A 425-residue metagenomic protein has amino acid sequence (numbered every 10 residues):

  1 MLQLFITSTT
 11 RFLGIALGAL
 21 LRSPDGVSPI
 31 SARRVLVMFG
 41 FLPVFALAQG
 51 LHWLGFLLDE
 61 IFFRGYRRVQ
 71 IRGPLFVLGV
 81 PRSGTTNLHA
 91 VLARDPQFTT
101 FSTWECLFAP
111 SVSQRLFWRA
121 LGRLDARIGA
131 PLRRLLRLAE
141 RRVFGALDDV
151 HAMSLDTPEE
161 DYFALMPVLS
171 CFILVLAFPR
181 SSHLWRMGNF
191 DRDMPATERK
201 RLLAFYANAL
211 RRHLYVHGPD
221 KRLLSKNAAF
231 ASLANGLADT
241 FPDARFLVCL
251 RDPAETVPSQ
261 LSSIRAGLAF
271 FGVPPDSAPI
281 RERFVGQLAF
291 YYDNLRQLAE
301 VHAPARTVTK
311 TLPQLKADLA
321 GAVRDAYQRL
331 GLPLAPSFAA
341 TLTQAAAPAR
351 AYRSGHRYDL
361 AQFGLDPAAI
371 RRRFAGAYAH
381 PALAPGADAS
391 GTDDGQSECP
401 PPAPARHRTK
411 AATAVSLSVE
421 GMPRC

Functional and structural regions predicted by a protein language model:
M1-W53, G65-Y66, R186-L203, L210 (+3 more regions): PAPS-dependent sulfotransferases, especially Golgi type II membrane carbohydrate sulfotransferases
G55-V80, C106-P110, R115-W118: N-terminal signal-anchor transmembrane helix
V77-A93: Glycine-rich phosphate-binding P-loop
L78-V80, L224-A228, L250, L312: Short His-Asn-centered micro-motif
D95-W104: Post-Walker A helix-loop "phosphate-sensing" segment adjacent to the P-loop in P-loop NTPases
L107-L223: PAPS-dependent sulfation machinery
Y215, P219-D243: Flexible, glycine/threonine-enriched loop-and-boundary segments that flank and lead into catalytic domains of large
L237-S262: Conserved phosphate-donor/acceptor-positioning beta-strand/loop module used by diverse small-molecule
